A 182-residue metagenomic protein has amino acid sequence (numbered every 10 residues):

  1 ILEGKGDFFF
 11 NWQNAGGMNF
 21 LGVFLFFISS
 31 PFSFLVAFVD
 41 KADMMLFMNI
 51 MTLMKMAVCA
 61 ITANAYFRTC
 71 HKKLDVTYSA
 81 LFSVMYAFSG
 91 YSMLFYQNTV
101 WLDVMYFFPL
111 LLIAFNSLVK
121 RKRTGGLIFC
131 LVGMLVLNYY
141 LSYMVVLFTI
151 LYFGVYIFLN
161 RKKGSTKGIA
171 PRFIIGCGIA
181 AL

Functional and structural regions predicted by a protein language model:
I1-A63, V84-M105: Membrane-interface coil-to-helix junctions
K5-G6, K122-R123, K162-K163: Residue-level recognition of short, well-ordered coil/turn positions that link secondary-structure elements
D40-K41, H71-K73: Residue-level recognition of short, structured coil/turn motifs that connect secondary structure elements
M45-M48, L74-S79: Short secondary-structure capping/junction motifs at helix and strand boundaries
L53, A57-T69, V76-L159, R172-L182: Membrane-embedded helix bundles of polyisoprenyl
K162-P171: Membrane-interfacial, low-structure loops and terminal tails that flank and connect transmembrane helices in multi-pass
